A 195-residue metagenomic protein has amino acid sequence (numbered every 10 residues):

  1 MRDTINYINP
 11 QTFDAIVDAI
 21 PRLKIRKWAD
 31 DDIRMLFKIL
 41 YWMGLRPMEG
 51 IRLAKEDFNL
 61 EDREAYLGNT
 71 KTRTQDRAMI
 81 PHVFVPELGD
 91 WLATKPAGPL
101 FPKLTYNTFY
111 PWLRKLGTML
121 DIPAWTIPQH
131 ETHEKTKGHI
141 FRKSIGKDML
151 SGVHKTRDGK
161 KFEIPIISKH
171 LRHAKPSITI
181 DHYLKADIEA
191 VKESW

Functional and structural regions predicted by a protein language model:
R2, N6-M43, P47: Basic, Lys/Arg- and aromatic-enriched nucleic-acid-binding interface segment
Y7, K71-R73, L171-W195: Catalytic-site neighborhood detector that most strongly recognizes the C-terminal catalytic loop/helix of tyrosine
F13, P81-T132, F141: Active-site/catalytic core of tyrosine-dependent DNA strand-transfer enzymes
D18, R52, L60, D181-K185: Phosphate-coordinating loops and pocket residues in cytosolic domains that bind phosphorylated ligands
R22-D30, R114-K169, H173: Short, basic (Lys/Arg/His-rich) helix/loop patches that form interaction surfaces in the mid-to-C-terminal regions
L40, I51, S168-K169: The alpha-helix within a helix-turn-helix
M43, R52-E87: Conserved tyrosine-mediated DNA breakage-rejoining catalytic core shared by Y-recombinases
